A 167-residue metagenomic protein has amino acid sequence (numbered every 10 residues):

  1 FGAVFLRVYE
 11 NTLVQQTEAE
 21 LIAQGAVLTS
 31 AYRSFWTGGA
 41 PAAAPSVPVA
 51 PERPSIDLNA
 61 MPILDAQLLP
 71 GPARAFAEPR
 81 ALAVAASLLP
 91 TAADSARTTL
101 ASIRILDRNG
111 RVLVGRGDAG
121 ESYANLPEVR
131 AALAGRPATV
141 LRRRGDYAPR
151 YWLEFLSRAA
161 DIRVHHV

Functional and structural regions predicted by a protein language model:
F1-E20: N-terminal membrane-insertion alpha helix
Y9, L13, Q24-A40: N-terminal alpha-helical signal peptides/signal-anchor transmembrane segments
T17, Q24, T99-A101: Envelope-exposed proteins and targeting segments
A42-P79, Y151: Charged, glycine/proline-rich intrinsically disordered loops and linkers
Q67-A93, T99, R111-R163: Extracytoplasmic/periplasmic sensor domains and loops in membrane signaling proteins
I103-G110: Short hydrophobic alpha-helical segments used for membrane anchoring or interfacial signaling
H165-V167: Juxtamembrane amphipathic/hinge helix adjacent to a transmembrane helix
